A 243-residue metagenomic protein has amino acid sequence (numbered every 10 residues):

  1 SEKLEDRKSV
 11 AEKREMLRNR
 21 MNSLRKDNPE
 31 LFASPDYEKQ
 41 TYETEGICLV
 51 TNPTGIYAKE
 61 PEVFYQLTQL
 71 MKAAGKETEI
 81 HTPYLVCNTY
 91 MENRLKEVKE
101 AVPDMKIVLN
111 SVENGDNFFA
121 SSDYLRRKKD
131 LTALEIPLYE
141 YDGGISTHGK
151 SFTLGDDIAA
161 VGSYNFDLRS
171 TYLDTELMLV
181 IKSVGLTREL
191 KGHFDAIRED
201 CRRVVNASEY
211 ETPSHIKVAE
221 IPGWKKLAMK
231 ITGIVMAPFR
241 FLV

Functional and structural regions predicted by a protein language model:
S1-V243: Charged, low-complexity intrinsically disordered terminal segments
